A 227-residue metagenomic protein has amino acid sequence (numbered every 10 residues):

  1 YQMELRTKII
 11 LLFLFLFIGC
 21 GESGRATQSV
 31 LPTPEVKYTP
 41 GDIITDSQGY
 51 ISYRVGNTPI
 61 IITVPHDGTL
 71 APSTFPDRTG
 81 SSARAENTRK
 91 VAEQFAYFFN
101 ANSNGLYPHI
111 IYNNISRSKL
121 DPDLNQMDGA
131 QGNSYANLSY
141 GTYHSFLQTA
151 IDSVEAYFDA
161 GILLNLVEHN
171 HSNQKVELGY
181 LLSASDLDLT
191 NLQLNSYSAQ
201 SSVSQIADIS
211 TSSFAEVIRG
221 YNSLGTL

Functional and structural regions predicted by a protein language model:
E4-L12: Sec-dependent signal peptide recognition, specifically the positively charged N-region followed immediately by
C20-E22: N-terminal Sec signal peptide cleavage junction
G24-L227: N-terminal catalytic or cofactor-binding beta/alpha core of small enzyme domains
